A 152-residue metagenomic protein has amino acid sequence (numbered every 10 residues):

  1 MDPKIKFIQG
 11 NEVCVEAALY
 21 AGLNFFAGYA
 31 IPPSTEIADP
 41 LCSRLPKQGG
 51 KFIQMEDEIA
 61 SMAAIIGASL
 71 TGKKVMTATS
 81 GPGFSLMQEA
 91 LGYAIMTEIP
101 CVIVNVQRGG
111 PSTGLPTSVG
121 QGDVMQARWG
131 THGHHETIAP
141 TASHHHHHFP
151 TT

Functional and structural regions predicted by a protein language model:
M1-W129: Thiamine diphosphate
S118-T152: Conserved thiamine diphosphate
